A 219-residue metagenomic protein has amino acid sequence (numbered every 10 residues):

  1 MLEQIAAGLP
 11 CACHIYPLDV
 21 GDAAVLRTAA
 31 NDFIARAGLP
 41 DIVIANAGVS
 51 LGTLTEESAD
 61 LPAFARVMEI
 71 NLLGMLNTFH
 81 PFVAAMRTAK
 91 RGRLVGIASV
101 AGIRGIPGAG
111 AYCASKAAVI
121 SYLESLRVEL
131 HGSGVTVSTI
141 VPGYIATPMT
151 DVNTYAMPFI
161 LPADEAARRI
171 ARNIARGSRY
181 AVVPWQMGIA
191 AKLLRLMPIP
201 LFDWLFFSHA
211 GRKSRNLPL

Functional and structural regions predicted by a protein language model:
G8-A24: Rossmann-fold cofactor-recognition segment
N46-G52: Conserved NAD(P)H cofactor-binding loop of Rossmann-fold oxidoreductase domains
L54-R66: Substrate-binding pocket helix/loop in short-chain dehydrogenase/reductase
F79, S115: Active-site helix of classical SDR
S99: Residue(s) in the substrate-gating loop at a strand-loop-helix junction that position the organic substrate next
I106-G110: Active-site loop immediately N-terminal to the catalytic Tyr-X3-Lys motif of short-chain dehydrogenase/reductase
T139, Y155-A191: C-terminal helical subdomain
